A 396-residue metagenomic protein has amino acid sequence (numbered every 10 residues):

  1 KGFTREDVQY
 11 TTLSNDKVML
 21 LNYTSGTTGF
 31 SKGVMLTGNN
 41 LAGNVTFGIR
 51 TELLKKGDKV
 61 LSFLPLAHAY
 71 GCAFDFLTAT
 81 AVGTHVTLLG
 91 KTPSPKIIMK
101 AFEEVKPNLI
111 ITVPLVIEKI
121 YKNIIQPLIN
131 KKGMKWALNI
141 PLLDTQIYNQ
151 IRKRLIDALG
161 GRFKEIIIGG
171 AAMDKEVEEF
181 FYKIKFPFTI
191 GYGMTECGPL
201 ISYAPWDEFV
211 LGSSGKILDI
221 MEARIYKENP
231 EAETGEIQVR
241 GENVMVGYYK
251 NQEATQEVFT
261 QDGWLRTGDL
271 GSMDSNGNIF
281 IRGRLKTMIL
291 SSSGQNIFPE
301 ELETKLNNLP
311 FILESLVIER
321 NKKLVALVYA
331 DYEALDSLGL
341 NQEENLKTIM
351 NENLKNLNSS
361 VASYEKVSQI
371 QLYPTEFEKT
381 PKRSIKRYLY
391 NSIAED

Functional and structural regions predicted by a protein language model:
G2-Y23, F30, L53-K59: Conserved pre-ATP/AMP-binding loop-to-beta segment of ANL
M19-V45: Conserved AMP-binding A3 loop
A42-K59, L66-K153, R162, P187: Conserved AMP-binding/adenylation subdomain of ANL enzymes
T87-L89, I166, K175-G235, N243-V246 (+1 more regions): Conserved ATP-binding loop and adjacent catalytic segment of the adenylate-forming AMP-binding
P230-S291: Conserved ATP-binding/catalytic segment of the ANL
V244, N278-N307, A334-N345, V361-V367 (+1 more regions): Adenylate-forming
L270, L309-E333: C-terminal boundary motif of the adenylate-forming
I289, E314-V325, L354-D396: Conserved C-terminal "lid"/linker of ANL adenylate-forming enzymes
